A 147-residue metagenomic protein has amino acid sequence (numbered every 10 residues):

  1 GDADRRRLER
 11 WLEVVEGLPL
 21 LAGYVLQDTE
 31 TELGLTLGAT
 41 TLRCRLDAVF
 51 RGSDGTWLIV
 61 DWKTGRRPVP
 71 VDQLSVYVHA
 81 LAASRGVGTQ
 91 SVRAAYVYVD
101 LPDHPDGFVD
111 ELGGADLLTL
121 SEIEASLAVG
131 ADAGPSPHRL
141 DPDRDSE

Functional and structural regions predicted by a protein language model:
G1-E32: A non-catalytic, helix-rich entry segment at domain boundaries
R7, Q73-Y77, E122, S126-G130: Alpha-helical scaffold elements adjacent to nucleotide-binding pockets in ATP/GTP-utilizing enzyme cores
E32-L35, D100-P102: Short, solvent-exposed coil/turn elements at secondary-structure transition points
L33-V76, S84: Non-catalytic protein-protein interaction segments used by genome-maintenance enzymes to assemble and couple activities
A82-E147: Metal-dependent nuclease catalytic regions and adjoining charged, substrate-binding loops involved in nucleic-acid end
